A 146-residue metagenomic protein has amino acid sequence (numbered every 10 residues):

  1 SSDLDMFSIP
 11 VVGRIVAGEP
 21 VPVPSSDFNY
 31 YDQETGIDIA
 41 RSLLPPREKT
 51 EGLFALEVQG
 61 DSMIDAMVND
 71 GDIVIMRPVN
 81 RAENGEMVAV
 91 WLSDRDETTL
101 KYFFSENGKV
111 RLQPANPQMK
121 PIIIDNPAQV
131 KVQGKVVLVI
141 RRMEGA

Functional and structural regions predicted by a protein language model:
S2-N69, R81-N84, R95-T98, S105-K109 (+3 more regions): Short, positionally conserved secondary-structure boundary motifs
D72: Catalytic core of non-heme Fe(II) oxygenases with the double-stranded beta-helix
I122-N126: A short, polar/proline- and glycine-enriched secondary-structure boundary/capping micro-motif
